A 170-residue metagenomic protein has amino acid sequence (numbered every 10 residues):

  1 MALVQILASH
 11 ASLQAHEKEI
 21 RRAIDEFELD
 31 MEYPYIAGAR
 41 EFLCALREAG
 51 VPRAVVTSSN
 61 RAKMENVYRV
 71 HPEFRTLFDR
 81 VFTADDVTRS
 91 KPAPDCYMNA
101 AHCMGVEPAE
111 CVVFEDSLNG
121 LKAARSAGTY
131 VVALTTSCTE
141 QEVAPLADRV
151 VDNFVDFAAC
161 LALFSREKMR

Functional and structural regions predicted by a protein language model:
M1-Q14, V67-Y68, A101: Helix-loop "lid/cap" segments that line or gate small-molecule binding pockets
M1-V4, E17, R21, A39 (+3 more regions): A general structural signal for well-ordered alpha-helical segments in protein cores
Q5-C44, A49: Metal-dependent phosphoesterase signature
C44, N60-R170: Asp-based, Mg2+/Mn2+-dependent phosphohydrolase catalytic module
A49-V51, T129: Short phosphate-binding/catalytic loops that engage adenosine nucleotides
A54: Conserved glycine-rich Rossmann-like NAD(P)H-binding loop of the short-chain dehydrogenase/reductase
T57: Active-site nucleophile and cofactor-binding loops and adjacent substrate-binding regions of central metabolic enzymes
